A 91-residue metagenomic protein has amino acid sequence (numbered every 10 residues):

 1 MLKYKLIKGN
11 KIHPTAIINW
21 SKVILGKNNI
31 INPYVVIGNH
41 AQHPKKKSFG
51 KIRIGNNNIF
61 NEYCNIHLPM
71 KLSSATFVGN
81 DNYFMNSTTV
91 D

Functional and structural regions predicted by a protein language model:
M1-Y4: Long, distal/terminal scaffolding or interaction modules with repetitive or compositionally biased sequence
K8, H13-P14, N19-S21, G26-K27 (+10 more regions): Left-handed beta-helix
A41-K47: Extracellular beta-strand/beta-solenoid scaffold signature
K45, L68-P69: A generic structural signal for short coil/turn motifs at secondary-structure boundaries
